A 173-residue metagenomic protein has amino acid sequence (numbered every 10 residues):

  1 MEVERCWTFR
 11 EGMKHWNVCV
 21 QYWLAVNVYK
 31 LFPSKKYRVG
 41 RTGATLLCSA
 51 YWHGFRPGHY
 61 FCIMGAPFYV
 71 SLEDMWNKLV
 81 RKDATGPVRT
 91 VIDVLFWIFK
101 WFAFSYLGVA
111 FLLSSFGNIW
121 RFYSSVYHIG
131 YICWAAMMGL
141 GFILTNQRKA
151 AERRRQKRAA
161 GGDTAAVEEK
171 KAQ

Functional and structural regions predicted by a protein language model:
M1-Q173: Non-catalytic, membrane-anchoring transmembrane segments at the edges
